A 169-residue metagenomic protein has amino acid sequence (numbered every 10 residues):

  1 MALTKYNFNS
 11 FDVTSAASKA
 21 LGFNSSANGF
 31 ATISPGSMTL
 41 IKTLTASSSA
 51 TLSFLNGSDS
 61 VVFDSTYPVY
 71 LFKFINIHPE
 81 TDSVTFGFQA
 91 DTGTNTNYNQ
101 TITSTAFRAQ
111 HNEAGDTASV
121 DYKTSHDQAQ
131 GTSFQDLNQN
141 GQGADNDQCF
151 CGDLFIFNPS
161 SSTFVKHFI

Functional and structural regions predicted by a protein language model:
A2-I169: Surface-exposed molecular-recognition determinants
